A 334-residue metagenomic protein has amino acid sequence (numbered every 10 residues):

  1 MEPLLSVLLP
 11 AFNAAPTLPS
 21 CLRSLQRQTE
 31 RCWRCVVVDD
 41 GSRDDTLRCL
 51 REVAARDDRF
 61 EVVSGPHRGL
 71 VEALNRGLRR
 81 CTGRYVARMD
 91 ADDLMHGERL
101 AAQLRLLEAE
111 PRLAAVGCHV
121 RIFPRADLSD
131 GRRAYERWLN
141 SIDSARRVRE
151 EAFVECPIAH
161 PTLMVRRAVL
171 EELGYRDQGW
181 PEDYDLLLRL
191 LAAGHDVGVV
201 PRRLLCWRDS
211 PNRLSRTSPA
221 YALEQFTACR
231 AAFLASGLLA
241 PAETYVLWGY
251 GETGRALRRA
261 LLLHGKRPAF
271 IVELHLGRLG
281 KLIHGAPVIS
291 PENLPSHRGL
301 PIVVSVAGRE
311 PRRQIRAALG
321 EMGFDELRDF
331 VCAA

Functional and structural regions predicted by a protein language model:
M1-S24: N-proximal low-complexity "stem/linker" segments adjacent to membrane-targeting elements
V7, R79, Y135, S141-S218: Conserved nucleotide-sugar donor-binding catalytic segment
R23-C32: Short, acidic, metal-binding catalytic loop of nucleotide-sugar glycosyltransferases
D39-R48, D90: A conserved acidic beta->alpha catalytic loop
G65-C81, A102: Glycine-rich, basic loop-to-helix element that forms the pyrophosphate-binding segment of sugar-nucleotide handling
V86: Short aromatic/hydrophobic "clamp" motif used to bind/position activated sugar donors
E98-R133: Conserved donor NDP-sugar-binding/catalytic core segment of glycosyltransferases
F153, D183, L187, L205-A334: Hydrophobic, well-ordered beta-alpha structural blocks that scaffold small-molecule cofactor pockets
